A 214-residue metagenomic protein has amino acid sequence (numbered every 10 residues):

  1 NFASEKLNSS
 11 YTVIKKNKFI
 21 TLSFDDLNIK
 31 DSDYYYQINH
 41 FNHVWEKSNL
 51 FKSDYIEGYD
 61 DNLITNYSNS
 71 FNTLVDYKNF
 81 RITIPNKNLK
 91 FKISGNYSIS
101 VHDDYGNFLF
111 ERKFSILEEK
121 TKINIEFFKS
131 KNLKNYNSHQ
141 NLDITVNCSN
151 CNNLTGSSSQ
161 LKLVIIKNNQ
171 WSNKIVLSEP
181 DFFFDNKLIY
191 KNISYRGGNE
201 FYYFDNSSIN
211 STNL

Functional and structural regions predicted by a protein language model:
N1-H40, N135-C148: Contiguous beta-strand segments within globular domains
N17, D31-D33, K92-N96, G197-N206: Extracellular Ig-like/FN3 beta-sandwich strand-entry sites
K30-G58, L154-E179: Extended low-complexity, serine/threonine- and proline-enriched intrinsically disordered segments
H43-W45, L89, D103-L109, Q170 (+1 more regions): Short acidic/polar inter-strand loop motif in beta-rich domains
L63-N66, F71-P85, F184-N213: Aromatic sugar-binding surface patches on proteins that engage polysaccharides or sugar-phosphate polymers
L74-H102: Ligand-binding face of N-terminal immunoglobulin V-set domains in extracellular IgSF glycoproteins
F110-F114: Edge beta-strands of extracellular beta-sandwich domains
I116-H139: Low-complexity, Pro/Ser/Thr- and charge-rich linker/hinge segments at domain boundaries
